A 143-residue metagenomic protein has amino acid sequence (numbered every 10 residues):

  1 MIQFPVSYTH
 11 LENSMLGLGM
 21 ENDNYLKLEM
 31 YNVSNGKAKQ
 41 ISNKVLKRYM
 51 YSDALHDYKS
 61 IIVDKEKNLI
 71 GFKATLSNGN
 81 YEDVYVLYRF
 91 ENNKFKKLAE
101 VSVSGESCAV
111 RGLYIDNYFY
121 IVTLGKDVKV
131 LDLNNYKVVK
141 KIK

Functional and structural regions predicted by a protein language model:
M1-I2, V101-G105: Surface loop/turn motifs at the tips and blade-to-blade linkers of beta-strand repeat domains
T9-H10: Conserved small/polar residues in nucleotide/adenosyl-binding loops
M20-L26, D53-N92, K96, G105-Y114: Loop/turn-rich, solvent-exposed surfaces of beta-rich toroidal or solenoidal domains
K27, G125-V128: Loop/turn residues immediately N-terminal
Y31-A38, L87-F95, L133-K137: Short loop/turn segments immediately following beta-strands, especially the blade-tip and inter-blade linker loops
S42-A54, S102-S104: Surface-exposed loop and turn segments in beta-propeller and other repeat-based domains that flank or scaffold
